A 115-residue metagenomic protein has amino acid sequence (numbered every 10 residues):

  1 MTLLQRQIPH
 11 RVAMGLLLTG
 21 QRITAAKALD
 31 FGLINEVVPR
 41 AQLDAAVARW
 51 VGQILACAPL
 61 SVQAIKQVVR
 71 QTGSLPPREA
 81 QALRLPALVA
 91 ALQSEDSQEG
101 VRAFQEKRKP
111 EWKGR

Functional and structural regions predicted by a protein language model:
M1-L60, S94, E99, R108: Crotonase-fold acyl-CoA enzyme core
L16-L17, V68, T72, P86-L92: Helix-loop "lid/cap" segments that line or gate small-molecule binding pockets
A26, A80-Q81: Short, flexible turn/loop "capping" segments at secondary-structure junctions
V51, V69, Q81-L88, V101: Hydrophobic alpha-helical core bundles mediating ligand binding, dimerization, or RNAP-core interactions
R102-R115: Terminal low-complexity tails and localization/encapsulation signals of metabolic enzymes
